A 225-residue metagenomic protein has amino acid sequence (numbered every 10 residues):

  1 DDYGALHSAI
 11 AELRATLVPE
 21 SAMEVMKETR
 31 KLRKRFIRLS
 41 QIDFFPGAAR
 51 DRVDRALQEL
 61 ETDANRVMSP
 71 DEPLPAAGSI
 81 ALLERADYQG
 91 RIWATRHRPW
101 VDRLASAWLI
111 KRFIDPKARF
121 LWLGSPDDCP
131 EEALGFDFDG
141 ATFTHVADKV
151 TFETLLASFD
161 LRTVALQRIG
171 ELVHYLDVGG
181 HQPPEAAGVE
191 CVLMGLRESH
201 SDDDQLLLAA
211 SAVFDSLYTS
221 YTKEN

Functional and structural regions predicted by a protein language model:
D1-M23, F143-G170: Conserved, surface-exposed functional patches that form binding/active-site neighborhoods
D1-N65, S69-D71: Long, contiguous binding/interaction regions
E20, K27, A48, A147 (+4 more regions): Alpha-helix boundary/N-cap detector
E24, Q41, W93-V101, D202: Conserved aromatic-histidine-acidic binding/catalytic patches
E28-L32, S79-L82, A186-E190: Short, compositionally biased low-complexity segments
E61-W100, I110-R119, D127-D128: Acidic catalytic cores of enzymes that act on phosphate-bearing nucleotides/polynucleotides
R103, W108-R162, C191-K223: C-terminal structured domains
V164-D204: C-terminal structured domain segments
